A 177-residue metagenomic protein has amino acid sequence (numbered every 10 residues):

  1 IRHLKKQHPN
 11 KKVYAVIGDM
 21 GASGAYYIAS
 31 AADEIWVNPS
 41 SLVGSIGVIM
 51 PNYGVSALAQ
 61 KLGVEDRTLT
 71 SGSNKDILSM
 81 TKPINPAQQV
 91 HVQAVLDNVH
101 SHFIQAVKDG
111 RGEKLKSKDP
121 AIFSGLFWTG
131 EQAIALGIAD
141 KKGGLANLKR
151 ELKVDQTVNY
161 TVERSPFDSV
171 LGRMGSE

Functional and structural regions predicted by a protein language model:
I1-N38, I49-E177: N-terminal organellar transit peptides
G44-I46: Flexible, glycine/proline-enriched loop segments at strand-loop-helix junctions that form or flank small-ligand binding
